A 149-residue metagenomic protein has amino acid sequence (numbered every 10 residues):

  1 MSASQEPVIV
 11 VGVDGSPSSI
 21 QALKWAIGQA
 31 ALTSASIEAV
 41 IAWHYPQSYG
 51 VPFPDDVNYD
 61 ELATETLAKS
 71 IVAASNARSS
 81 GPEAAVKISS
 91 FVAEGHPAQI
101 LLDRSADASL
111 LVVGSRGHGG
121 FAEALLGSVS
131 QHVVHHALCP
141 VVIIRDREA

Functional and structural regions predicted by a protein language model:
M1-Q5, S18, N76-L111, E148-A149: Structural beta-alpha unit
S2-F53: Small/aliphatic-rich secondary-structure junction motif
W25, L62-A74, I100: Short, solvent-exposed amphipathic alpha-helices that sit in or adjacent to ligand/effector-binding or catalytic
E38-V40, S89-A93, V142-I144: General small-molecule cofactor/ligand-binding pocket signal
V40-K69, F91: Acidic, proline/glycine-rich short linear motifs
R104, A108-A149: Gly/Ser-rich helix-loop-strand patches that form or flank binding pockets for ribonucleotide-derived cofactors
